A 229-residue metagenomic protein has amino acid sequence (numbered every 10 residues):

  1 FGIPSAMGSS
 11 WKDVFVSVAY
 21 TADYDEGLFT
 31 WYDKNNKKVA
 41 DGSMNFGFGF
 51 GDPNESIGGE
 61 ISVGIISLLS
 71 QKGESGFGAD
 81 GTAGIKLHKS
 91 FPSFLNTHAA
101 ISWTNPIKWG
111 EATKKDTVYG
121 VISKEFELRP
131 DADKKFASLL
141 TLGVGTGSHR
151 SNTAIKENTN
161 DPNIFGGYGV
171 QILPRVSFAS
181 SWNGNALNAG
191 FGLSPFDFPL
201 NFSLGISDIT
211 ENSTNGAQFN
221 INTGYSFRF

Functional and structural regions predicted by a protein language model:
F1-W109, E127-R129, F191-L193: Transmembrane beta-barrel domains of Gram-negative outer membranes and organellar outer membranes
V18-A22, I61-S67, I101-N105, L140-T146 (+2 more regions): Transmembrane beta-barrel strands of outer-membrane/channel proteins
N35-K38, G73-A79, G110-D116, K156-N160 (+2 more regions): Replace "Gram-negative outer membrane beta-barrel proteins" with "bacterial and organellar outer membrane beta-barrel
G42-N54, A79-S93, D116-D131, L142 (+4 more regions): Feature captures outer-membrane beta-barrel proteins of Gram-negative bacteria and organelles
L95, K114-D116, F136: A short, structural micro-pattern
I107, N152-A154, I209: Extracellular loop and loop/strand-boundary signature of outer-membrane beta-barrel proteins
K135-F165: Glycine-rich phosphate-binding "P-loop"
